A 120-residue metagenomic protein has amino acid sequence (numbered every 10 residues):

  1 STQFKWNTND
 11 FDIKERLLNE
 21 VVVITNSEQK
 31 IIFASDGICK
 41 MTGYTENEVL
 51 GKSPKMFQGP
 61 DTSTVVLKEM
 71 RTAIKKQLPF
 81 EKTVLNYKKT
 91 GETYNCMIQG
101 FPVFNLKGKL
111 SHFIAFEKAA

Functional and structural regions predicted by a protein language model:
S1-N26, K109-A120: PAS-family sensory modules
L18-N19, A73-T83, C96: PAS/PAS-like sensory domains
I31-I32: Conserved hydrophobic beta-strand signature of PAS-family and PAS-like sensory domains
I38-V49: PAS/PAS-like sensory domain cap-loop motif
K52-D61: PAS-family sensory/regulatory domains
P60-T72: PAS/Per-ARNT-Sim sensory domains
L85-G91, F104: PAS-family sensory domains
Y87, I98-F101, F116: PAS-family sensory domains
